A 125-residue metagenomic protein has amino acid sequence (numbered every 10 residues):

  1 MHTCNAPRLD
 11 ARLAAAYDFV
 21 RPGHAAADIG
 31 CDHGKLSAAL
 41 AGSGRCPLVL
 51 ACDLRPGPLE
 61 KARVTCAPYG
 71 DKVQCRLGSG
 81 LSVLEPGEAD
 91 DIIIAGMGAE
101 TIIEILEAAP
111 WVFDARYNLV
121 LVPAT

Functional and structural regions predicted by a protein language model:
M1-H24, A38: S-adenosyl-L-methionine
G23-D32: Conserved class I S-adenosyl-L-methionine
H33-R45: Conserved SAM-binding loop of SAM-dependent methyltransferases across substrates and taxa, primarily the Class I
L48-D53: Conserved SAM-binding motif I beta-strand of class I
R55-G57: Conserved SAM/SAH-binding beta-strand->alpha-helix loop
E60-G87: S-adenosyl-L-methionine
E100-A109: A short, conserved alpha-helix within the catalytic core of class I
F113-T125: Conserved beta-strand signature within the Rossmann-like core of class I S-adenosyl-L-methionine
